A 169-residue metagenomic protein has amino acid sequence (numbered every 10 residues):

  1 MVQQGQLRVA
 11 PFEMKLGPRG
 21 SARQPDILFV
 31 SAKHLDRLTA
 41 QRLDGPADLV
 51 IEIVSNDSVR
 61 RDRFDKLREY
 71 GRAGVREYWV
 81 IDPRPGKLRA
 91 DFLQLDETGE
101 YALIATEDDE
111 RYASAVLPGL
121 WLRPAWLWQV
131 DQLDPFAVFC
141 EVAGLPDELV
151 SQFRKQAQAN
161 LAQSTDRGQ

Functional and structural regions predicted by a protein language model:
M1-Q169: Gly/Pro/Ser/Thr-rich low-complexity, intrinsically disordered segments predominantly at protein N-termini
